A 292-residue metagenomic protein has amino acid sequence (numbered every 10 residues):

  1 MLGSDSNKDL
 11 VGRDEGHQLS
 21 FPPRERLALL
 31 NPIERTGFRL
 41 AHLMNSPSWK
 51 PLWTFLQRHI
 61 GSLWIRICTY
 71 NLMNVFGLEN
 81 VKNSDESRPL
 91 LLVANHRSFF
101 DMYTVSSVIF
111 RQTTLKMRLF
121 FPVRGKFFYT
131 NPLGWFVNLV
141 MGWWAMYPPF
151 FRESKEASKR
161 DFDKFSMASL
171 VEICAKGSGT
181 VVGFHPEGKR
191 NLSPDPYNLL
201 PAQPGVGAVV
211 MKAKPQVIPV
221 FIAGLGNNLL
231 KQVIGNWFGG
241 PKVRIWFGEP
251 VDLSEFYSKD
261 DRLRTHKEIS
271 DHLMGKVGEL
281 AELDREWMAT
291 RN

Functional and structural regions predicted by a protein language model:
L2-P32, L40-A41, N45, K159-N292: Non-catalytic C-terminal accessory region of glycerolipid acyltransferases and related lyso-lipid remodeling enzymes
F21-F76, T104-S107, R111, K116 (+1 more regions): A transmembrane-helix-recognition feature enriched in membrane-embedded lipid enzymes and envelope glyco-/phospholipid
W53, D85, A94-S98, D163 (+2 more regions): Aromatic-acidic/polar surface patches that form glycan- and anion
I60-G61, V75-E79, V108-I109, M167-S169 (+2 more regions): A generic local structural motif
W64-H96: Helix-to-loop junction immediately C-terminal to a conserved catalytic motif
E79, H96, G125-F127, G188 (+1 more regions): Short, flexible active-site-adjacent loop segments at beta-strand->alpha-helix junctions, enriched in small/polar
V81-S84, Q112, I173-G177: Hydrophobic helix-cap positions at the C-terminus of alpha-helices in RecA-like/P-loop ATPase nucleotide-binding cores
D85-K159: Catalytic core of membrane glycerolipid acyltransferases/transacylases, capturing the structured, soluble-facing
